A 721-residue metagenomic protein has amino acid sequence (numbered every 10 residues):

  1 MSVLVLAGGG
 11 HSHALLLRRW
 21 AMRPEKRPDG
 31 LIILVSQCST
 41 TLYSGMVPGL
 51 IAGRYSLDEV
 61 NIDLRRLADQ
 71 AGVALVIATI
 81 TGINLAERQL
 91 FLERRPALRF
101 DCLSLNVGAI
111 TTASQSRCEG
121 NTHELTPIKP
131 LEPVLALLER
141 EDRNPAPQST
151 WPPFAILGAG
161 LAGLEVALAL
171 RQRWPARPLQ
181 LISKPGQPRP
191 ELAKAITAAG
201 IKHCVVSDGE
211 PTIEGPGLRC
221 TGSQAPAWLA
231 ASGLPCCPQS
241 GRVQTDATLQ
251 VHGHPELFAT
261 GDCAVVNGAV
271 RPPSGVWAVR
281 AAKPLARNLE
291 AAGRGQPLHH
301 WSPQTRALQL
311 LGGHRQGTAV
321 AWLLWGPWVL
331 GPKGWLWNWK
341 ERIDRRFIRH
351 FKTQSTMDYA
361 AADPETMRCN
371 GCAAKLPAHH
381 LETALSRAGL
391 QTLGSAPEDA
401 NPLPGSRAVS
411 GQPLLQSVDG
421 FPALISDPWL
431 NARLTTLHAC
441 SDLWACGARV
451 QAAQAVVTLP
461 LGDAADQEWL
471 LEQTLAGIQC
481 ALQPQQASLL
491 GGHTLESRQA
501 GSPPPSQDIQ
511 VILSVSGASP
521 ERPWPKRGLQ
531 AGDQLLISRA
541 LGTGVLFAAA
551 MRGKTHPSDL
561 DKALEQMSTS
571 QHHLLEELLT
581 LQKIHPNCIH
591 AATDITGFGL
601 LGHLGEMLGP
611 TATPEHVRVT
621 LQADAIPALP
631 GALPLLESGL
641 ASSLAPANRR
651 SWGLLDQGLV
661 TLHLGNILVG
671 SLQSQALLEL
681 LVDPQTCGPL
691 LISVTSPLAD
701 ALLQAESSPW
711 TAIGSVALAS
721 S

Functional and structural regions predicted by a protein language model:
S2-A74, F154-I156, L161-E191: Beta1-alpha1 glycine-rich phosphate/pyrophosphate-binding loop at the start of Rossmann-like nucleotide-binding domains
L4, Q70-A155, S207, L218: FAD-binding core/adjacent interface of flavoenzyme oxidoreductases
N121-T150, P211-R280: FAD-site-proximal beta/loop scaffold in flavoenzymes
C263-H314: A conserved FAD-binding loop/helix module that cradles the flavin
R315-A362: C-terminal auxiliary extensions adjacent to catalytic cores
A362-C446, S497-Q499, Q534, S708-W710 (+1 more regions): N-terminal glycine-rich phosphate/pyrophosphate-binding loops that anchor nucleotide-derived ligands and cofactors
T383, D463-S488, L495-V511, T580-I589 (+1 more regions): Glycine-/charge-enriched secondary-structure boundary and capping motifs
L414-Q416, G420-I425, R449-T555, S715: Glycine-rich anion-binding loops of enzyme active sites
